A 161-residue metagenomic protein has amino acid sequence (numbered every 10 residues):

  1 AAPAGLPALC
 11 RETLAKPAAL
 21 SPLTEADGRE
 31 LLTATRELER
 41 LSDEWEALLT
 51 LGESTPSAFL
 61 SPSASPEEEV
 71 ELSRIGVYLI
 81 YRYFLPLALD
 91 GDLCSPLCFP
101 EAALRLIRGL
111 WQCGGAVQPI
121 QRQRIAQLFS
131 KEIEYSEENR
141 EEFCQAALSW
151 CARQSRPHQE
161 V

Functional and structural regions predicted by a protein language model:
A2-V161: Hydrophobic, aromatic-lined core segments that form the binding pocket/scaffold for planar heteroaromatic ligands
